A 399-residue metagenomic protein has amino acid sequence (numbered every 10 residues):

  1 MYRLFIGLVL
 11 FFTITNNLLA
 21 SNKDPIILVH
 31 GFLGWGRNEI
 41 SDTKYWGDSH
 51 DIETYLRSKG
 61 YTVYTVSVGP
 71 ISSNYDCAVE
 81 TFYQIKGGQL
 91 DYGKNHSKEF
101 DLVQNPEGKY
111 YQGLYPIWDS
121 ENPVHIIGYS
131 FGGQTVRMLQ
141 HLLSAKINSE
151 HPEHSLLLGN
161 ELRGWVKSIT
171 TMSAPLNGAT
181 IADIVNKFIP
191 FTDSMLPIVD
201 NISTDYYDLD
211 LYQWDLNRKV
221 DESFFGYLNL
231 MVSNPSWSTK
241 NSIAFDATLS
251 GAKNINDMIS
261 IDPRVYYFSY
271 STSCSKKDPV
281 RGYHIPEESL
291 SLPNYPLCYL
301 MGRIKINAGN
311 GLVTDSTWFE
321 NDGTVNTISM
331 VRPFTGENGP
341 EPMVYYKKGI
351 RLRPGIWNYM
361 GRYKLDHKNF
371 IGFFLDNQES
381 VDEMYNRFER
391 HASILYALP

Functional and structural regions predicted by a protein language model:
L4-I14: Sec-dependent N-terminal signal peptides
F12, I27, V265-F268: A broad, low-specificity signal marking well-ordered, structured residues that form hydrophobic/aromatic
A20-A174, G178-D193, L352-P399: N-terminal non-catalytic accessory region
H141, I147-E150, H154-P399: Helical cap/lid subdomain of alpha/beta-hydrolase-fold lipid enzymes that gates access to the catalytic pocket
